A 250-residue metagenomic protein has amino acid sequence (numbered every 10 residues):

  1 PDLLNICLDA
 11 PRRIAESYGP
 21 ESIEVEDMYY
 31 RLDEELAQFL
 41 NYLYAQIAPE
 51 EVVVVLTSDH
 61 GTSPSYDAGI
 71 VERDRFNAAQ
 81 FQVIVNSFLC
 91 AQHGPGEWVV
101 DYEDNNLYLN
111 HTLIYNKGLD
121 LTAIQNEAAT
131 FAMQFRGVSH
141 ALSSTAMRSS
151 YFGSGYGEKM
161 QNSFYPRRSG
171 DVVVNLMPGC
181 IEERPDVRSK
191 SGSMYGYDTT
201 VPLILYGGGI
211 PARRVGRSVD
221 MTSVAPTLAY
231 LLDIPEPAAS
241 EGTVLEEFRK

Functional and structural regions predicted by a protein language model:
P1-L32, Q38, G69-I70: Active-site His/acidic residue clusters
L3-C7, V55, V173, I204: Structural motif
D9-I14, G179, T200, Y206-I210: Short connector loops/turns at beta-strand edges and beta->alpha or beta->beta junctions
I14-S17, S63-D67, K117, E183-P185 (+1 more regions): Extracytoplasmic/secreted cell-surface and envelope-processing proteins
I23, E34-C180: Secreted, luminal/periplasmic, and some membrane-associated catalytic domains that remodel anionic oxygen-ester
I23-Y30, E34, G118-A123, V215-T222 (+1 more regions): Soluble non-cytosolic domains of exported or imported proteins
A79-T122, K190-L232, E246-K250: Substrate-binding rim/cap in mid-to-C-terminal beta-strand-loop elements of soluble/periplasmic
V172, L176, C180-G192, G196: Short, His- and charge-rich active-site/binding loops that engage polyanionic ligands
